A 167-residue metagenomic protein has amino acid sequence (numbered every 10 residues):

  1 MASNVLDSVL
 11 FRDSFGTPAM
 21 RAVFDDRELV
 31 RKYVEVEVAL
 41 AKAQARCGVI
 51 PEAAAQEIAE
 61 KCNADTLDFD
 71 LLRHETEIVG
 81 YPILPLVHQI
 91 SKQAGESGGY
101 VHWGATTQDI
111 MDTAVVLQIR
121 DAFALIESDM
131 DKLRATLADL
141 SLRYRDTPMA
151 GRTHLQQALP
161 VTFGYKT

Functional and structural regions predicted by a protein language model:
M1-T167: A helix-coil-helix interface module used to build multimeric assemblies and to scaffold catalytic/cofactor sites
